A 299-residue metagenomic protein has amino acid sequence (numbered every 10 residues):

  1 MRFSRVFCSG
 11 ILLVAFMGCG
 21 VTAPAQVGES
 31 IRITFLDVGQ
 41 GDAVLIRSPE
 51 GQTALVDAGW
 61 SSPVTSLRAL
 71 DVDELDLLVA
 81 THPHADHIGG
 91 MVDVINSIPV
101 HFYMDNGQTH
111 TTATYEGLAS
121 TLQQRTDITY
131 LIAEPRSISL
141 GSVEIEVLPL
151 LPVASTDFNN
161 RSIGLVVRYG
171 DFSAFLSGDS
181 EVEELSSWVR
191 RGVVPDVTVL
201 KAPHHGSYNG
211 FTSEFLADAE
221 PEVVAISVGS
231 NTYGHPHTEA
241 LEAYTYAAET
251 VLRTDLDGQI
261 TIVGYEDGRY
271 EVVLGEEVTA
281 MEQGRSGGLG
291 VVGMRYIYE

Functional and structural regions predicted by a protein language model:
R2-R5, L13-E299: Non-globular, low-confidence helical/coil segments that flank catalytic cores
